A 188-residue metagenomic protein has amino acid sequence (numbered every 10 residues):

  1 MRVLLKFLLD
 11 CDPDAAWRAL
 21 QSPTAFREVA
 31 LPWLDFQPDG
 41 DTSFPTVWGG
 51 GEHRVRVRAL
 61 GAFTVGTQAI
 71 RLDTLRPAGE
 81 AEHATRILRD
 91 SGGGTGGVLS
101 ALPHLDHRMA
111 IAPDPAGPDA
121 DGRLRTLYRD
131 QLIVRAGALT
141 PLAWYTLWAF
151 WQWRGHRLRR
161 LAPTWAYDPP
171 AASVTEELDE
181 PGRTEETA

Functional and structural regions predicted by a protein language model:
M1-G49, A188: Hydrophobic ligand-binding cavity/cleft-lining segments
R2-L4, V65-R71, L102-R108: Short, surface-exposed coil-to-beta transition loops
L8-D12, R58-L60, A112, Q131-R135: Solvent-exposed residues in well-ordered beta-strands and their adjoining turns, especially edge/terminal strands
Q21-S22, D35-F36, L99, G122-R125 (+2 more regions): Hydrophobic/basic alpha-helical segments enriched in Actinobacteria
P38-G96: Glycine-rich portal/gate segments that line the openings of hydrophobic small-molecule binding cavities
P77-A149: Beta-strand/loop substructures that line and gate deep hydrophobic ligand-binding cavities in soluble
E82, P113-L124, P169-T187: Intrinsically disordered, low-complexity terminal tails and inter-domain linkers enriched for S/T/G/P/D/E
L132-E177, G182-E185: A conserved amphipathic terminal alpha-helix motif
